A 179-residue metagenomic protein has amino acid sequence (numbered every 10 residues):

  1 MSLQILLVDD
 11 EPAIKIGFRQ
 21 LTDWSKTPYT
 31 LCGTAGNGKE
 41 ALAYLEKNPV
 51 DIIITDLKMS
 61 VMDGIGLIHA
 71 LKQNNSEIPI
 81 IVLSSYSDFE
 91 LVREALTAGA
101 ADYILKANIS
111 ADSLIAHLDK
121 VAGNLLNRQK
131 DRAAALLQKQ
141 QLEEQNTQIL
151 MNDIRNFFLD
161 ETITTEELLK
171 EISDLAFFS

Functional and structural regions predicted by a protein language model:
D9, D56: Active-site residues of response regulator receiver
P12-G33: Two-component/phosphorelay signaling modules centered on CheY-like receiver
T34-A43, G64: Helix N-cap/capping motif at the beta->alpha junctions
A43-Y44, I65-S76: Short amphipathic alpha-helix used as the core "switch/output" element in two-component signaling
M59: Receiver (REC) domain active-site loop signature in two-component systems and cognate sites in sensor histidine kinases
G66, S87-I104: Alpha4 helix (beta4-alpha4-beta5 surface) of REC/receiver domains from two-component response regulators
D102, I109-S179: Interdomain helical linkers/hinges and coiled-coil/dimerization scaffolds that transmit conformational signals
